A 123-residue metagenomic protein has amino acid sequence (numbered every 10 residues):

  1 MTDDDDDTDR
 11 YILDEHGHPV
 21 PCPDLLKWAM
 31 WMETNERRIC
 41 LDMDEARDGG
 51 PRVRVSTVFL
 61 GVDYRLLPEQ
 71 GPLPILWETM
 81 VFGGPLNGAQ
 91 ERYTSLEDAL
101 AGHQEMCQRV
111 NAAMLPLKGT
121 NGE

Functional and structural regions predicted by a protein language model:
M1-D4, A112-E123: Short intrinsically disordered terminal tails
M1-I75: Short N-terminal "domain-start" leader segments that mark the transition from disordered tails or signal peptides into
F59-Q90, E105-M106, A112: Short aromatic-glycine-(Arg/Gly/Cys) micro-motifs in beta-strand/loop hairpins
L96-D98, Q108: Mixed-charge, glycine-accented linear interaction segment located at domain edges/termini
